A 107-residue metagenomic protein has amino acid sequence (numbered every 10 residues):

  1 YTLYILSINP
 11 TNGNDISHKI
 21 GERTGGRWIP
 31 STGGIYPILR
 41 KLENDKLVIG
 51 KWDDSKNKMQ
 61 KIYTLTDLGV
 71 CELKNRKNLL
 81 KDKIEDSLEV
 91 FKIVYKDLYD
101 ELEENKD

Functional and structural regions predicted by a protein language model:
Y1-P30, G34: N-terminal helix-turn-helix DNA-binding core of bacterial DNA-binding proteins
I35, L39-L42: Basic amphipathic alpha-helical segments that dock to polyanions
K46: Glycine-centered, phosphate/nucleic-acid-interacting loop/turn motifs that mediate DNA/RNA or nucleotide
G50: Short beta-strand "wing" residues that participate in macromolecule-binding interfaces
K56-K77: Basic, amphipathic "hinge/linker" alpha-helix immediately C-terminal to the N-terminal HTH DNA-binding motif
C71-D107: Amphipathic alpha-helical dimerization/coiled-coil segments that flank or bridge DNA-binding/regulatory modules
